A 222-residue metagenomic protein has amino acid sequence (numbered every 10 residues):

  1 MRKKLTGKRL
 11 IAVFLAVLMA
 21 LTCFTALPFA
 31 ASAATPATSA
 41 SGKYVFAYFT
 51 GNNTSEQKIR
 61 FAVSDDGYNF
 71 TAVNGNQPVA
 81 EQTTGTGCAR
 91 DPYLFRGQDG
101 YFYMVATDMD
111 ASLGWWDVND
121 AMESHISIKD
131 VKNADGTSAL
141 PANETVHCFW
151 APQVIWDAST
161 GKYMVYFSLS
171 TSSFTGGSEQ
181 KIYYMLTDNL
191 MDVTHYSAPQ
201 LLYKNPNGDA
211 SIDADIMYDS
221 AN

Functional and structural regions predicted by a protein language model:
R2-F14: Bacterial N-terminal signal peptides that target proteins for export
K3, S32, I126-I128: Hydrophobic transmembrane signal anchors and adjacent membrane-proximal interface regions, especially in viral
L15, M19-C23: Hydrophobic core
C23-T38: Sec-dependent signal peptide cleavage junction
P36-F149, I155-N222: Beta-rich carbohydrate-recognition and catalytic domains
